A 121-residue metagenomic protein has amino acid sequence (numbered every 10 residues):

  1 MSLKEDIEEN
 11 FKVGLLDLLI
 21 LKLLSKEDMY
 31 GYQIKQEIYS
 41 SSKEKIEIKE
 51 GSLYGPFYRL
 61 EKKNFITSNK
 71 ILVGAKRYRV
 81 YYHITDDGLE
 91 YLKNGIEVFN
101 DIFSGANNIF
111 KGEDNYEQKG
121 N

Functional and structural regions predicted by a protein language model:
M1-E9: Short, Lys/Arg-enriched N-terminal segment that forms or immediately precedes the first helix of a structured domain
E9-S52: N-terminal helix-turn-helix DNA-binding core of bacterial DNA-binding proteins
L53-Y54, L60: Basic amphipathic alpha-helical segments that dock to polyanions
E61-Y78: Beta-hairpin "wing" of winged helix-turn-helix
G74-I96: Basic, amphipathic "hinge/linker" alpha-helix immediately C-terminal to the N-terminal HTH DNA-binding motif
L89-N121: Amphipathic alpha-helical dimerization/coiled-coil segments that flank or bridge DNA-binding/regulatory modules
